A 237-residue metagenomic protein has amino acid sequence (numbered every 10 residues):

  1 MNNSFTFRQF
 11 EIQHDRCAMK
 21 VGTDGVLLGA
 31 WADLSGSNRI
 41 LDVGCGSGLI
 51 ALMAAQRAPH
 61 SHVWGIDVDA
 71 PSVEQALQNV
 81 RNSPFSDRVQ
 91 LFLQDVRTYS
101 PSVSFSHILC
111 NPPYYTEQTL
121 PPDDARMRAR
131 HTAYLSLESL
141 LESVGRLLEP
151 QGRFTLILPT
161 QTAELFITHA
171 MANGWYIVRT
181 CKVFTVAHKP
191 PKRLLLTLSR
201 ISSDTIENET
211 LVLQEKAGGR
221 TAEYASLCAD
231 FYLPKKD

Functional and structural regions predicted by a protein language model:
M1-S35: Class I SAM-dependent transferase core
Q9, H60, S86-R88, Q151 (+1 more regions): A generic structural signal for alpha->beta connector loops
Q13, Q90-F92, V178-C181: General small-molecule cofactor/ligand-binding pocket signal
C17, L135-F184, K189-P191: Conserved Class I SAM-dependent methyltransferase catalytic core
L28, N111, L140, L198: Residue-level signal for inorganic ion chemistry
A30-V103, H107-C110, T116-P121: Conserved SAM/SAH cofactor-binding pocket of Class I
P112-S139, S143: Mobile active-site "lid"/loop adjacent to the S-adenosyl-L-methionine
P190-D237: SAM/dcSAM-binding transferase cores
